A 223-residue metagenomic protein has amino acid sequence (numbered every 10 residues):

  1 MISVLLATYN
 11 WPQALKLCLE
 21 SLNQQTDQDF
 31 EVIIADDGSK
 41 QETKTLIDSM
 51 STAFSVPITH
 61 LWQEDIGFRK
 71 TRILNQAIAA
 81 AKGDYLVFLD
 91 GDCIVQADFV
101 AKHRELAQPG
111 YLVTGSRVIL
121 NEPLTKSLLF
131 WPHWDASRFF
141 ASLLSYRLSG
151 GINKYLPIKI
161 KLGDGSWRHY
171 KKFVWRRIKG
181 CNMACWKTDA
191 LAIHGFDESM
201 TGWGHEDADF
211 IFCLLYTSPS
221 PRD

Functional and structural regions predicted by a protein language model:
M1-S21: N-proximal low-complexity "stem/linker" segments adjacent to membrane-targeting elements
M1-S3, E31, D209: Cell-envelope/extracellular polymer assembly enzymes that use nucleotide-activated donors
E20-D29: Short, acidic, metal-binding catalytic loop of nucleotide-sugar glycosyltransferases
D36-L46: A conserved acidic beta->alpha catalytic loop
E64-A81: Glycine-rich, basic loop-to-helix element that forms the pyrophosphate-binding segment of sugar-nucleotide handling
L86: Short aromatic/hydrophobic "clamp" motif used to bind/position activated sugar donors
D98-W131: Conserved donor NDP-sugar-binding/catalytic core segment of glycosyltransferases
Y216-D223: Conserved small/polar residues in nucleotide/adenosyl-binding loops
